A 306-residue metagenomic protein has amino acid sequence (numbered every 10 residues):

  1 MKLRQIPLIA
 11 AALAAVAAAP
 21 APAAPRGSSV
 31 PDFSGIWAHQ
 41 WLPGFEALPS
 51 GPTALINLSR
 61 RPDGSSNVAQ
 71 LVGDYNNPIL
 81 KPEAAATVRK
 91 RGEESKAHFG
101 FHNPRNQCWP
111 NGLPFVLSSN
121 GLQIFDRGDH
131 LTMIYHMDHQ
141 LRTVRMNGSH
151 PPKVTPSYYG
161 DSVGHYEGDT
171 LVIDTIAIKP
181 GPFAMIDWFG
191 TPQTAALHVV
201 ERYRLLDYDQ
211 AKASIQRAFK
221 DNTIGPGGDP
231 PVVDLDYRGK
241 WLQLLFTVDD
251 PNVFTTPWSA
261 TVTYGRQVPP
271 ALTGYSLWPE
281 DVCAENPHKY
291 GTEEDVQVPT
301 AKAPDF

Functional and structural regions predicted by a protein language model:
M1-Q5: Positively charged n-region of N-terminal signal peptides that target proteins for export
P7-A17: Bacterial N-terminal signal peptides
P20-F306: PEST-like low-complexity, intrinsically disordered acidic/proline/serine-rich tracts that flank trafficking/processing
